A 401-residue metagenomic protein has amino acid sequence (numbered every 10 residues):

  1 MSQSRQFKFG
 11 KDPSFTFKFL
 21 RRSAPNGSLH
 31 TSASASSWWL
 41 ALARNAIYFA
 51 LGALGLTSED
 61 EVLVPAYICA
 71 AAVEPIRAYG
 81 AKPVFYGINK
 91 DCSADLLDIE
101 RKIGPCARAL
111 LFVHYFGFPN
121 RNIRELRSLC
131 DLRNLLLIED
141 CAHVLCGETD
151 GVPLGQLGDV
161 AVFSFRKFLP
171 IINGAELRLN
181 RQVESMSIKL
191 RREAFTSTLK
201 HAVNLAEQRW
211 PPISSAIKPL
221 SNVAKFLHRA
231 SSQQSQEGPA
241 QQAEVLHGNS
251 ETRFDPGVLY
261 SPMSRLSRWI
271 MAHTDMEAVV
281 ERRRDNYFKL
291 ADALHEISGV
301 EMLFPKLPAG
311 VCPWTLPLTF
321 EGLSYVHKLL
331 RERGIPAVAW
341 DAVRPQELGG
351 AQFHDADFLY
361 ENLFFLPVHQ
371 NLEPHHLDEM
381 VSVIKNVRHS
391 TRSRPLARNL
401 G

Functional and structural regions predicted by a protein language model:
M1-T57, Y79, A278, N386-R392 (+1 more regions): Conserved PLP-binding active-site segment in aminotransferase class I/II-type PLP enzymes
D12, S34, W38, I68 (+2 more regions): PLP-dependent aminotransferase class I/II
N45-A46, I68-A70, D91, F116-F118 (+7 more regions): Short, solvent-exposed loop/turn segments at secondary-structure junctions
A50-P105, L330: Conserved PLP-anchoring active-site segment centered on the Schiff-base-forming lysine
I76, C130, L154, L294-H295 (+1 more regions): A generic structural signal for well-ordered alpha-helical segments
D91-K189, S197, H369: Active-site phosphate-binding strand-loop segment of PLP-dependent enzymes
